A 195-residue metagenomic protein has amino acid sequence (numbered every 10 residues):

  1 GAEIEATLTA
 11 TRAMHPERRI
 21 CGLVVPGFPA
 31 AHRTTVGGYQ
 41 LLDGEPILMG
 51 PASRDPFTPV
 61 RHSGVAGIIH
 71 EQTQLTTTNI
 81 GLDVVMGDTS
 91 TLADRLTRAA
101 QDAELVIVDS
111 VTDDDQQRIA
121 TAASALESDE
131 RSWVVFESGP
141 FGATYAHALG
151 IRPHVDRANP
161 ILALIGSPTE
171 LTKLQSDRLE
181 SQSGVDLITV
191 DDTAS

Functional and structural regions predicted by a protein language model:
A2-Q116: Cap/lid and interdomain-hinge subdomains that line or gate substrate/regulatory clefts in soluble alpha/beta enzymes
A13, R18, A123-S132: Soluble secreted/lumenal catalytic domains with histidine-centered metal-binding or acid-base catalytic motifs
T76-D83, L105-I107, S128-S138, V185-T193: Flexible, glycine/charged-enriched surface loops at secondary-structure junctions
V108-D113, S138-P140, L164-P168: Structural motif
I119, S128, G139-H147, I151: A C-terminal functional module that forms or caps the active site or interfaces directly with catalytic machinery
V155-I161: A short, charged/proline- and glycine-enriched loop that marks the coil->beta-strand transition at the N-terminal
A163-S195: A glycine- and small/hydrophobic-rich beta-loop-beta segment that serves as a flexible "lid/hinge" or phosphate-binding
